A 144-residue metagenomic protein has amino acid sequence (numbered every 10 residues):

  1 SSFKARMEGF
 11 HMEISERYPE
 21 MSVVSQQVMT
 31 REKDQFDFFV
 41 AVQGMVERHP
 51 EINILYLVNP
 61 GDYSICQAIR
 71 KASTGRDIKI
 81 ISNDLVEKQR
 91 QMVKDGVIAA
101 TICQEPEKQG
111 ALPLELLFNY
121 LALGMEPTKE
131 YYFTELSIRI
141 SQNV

Functional and structural regions predicted by a protein language model:
S2-M21, S64, Q109: Short, solvent-exposed amphipathic alpha-helices that sit in or adjacent to ligand/effector-binding or catalytic
F10, T30-E87: Hydrophobic alpha-helical
E13-E20, R48, A68, G96 (+1 more regions): Change "in soluble alpha/beta enzymes" to "in soluble alpha/beta proteins
I14, E105-V144: Hinge/cleft segment of the Venus flytrap/periplasmic-binding protein
I14-Q35: Short beta-strand elements in bilobed, periplasmic/extracellular small-molecule ligand-binding domains
N83-E87, Q104-Q109: Short, acidic/turn-prone active-site loops that include or flank metal/cofactor- and phosphate-binding residues
V86-K94: Flexible loop/hinge segments that line or gate small-molecule binding clefts
D95-E107: Short beta-strand elements at the ligand-binding edges of bilobed clamshell
